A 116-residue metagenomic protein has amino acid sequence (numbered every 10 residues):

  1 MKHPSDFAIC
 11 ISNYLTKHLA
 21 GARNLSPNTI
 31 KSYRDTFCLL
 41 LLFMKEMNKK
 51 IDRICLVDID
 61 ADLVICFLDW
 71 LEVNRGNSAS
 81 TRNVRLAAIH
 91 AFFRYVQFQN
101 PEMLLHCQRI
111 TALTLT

Functional and structural regions predicted by a protein language model:
M1-A8: Acidic, low-complexity proline/glycine-rich segments
N13-N28, R34, C38-T116: N-terminal core-binding DNA-recognition domain of tyrosine recombinases/integrases
